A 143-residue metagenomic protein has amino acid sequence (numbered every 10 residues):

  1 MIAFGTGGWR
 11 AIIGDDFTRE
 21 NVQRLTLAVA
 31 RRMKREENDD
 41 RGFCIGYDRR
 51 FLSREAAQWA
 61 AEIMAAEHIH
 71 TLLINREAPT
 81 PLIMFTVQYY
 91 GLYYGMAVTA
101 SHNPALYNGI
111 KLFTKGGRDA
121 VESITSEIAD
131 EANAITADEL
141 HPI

Functional and structural regions predicted by a protein language model:
M1-I143: Gly/Ser-rich phosphate-binding catalytic loop and adjacent alpha/beta segment that cradle a phosphoryl group at enzyme
